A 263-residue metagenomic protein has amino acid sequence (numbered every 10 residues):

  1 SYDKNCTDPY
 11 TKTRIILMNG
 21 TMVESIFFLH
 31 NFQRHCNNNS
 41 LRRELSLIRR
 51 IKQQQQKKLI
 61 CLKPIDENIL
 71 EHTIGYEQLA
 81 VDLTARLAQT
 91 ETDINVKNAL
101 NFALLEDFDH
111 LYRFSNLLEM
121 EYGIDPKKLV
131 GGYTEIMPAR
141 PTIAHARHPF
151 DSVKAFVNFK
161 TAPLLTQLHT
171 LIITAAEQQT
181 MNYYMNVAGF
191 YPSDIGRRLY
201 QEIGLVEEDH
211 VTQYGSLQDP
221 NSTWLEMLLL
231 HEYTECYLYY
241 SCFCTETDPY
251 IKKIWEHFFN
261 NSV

Functional and structural regions predicted by a protein language model:
S1-V263: Non-heme di-metal
